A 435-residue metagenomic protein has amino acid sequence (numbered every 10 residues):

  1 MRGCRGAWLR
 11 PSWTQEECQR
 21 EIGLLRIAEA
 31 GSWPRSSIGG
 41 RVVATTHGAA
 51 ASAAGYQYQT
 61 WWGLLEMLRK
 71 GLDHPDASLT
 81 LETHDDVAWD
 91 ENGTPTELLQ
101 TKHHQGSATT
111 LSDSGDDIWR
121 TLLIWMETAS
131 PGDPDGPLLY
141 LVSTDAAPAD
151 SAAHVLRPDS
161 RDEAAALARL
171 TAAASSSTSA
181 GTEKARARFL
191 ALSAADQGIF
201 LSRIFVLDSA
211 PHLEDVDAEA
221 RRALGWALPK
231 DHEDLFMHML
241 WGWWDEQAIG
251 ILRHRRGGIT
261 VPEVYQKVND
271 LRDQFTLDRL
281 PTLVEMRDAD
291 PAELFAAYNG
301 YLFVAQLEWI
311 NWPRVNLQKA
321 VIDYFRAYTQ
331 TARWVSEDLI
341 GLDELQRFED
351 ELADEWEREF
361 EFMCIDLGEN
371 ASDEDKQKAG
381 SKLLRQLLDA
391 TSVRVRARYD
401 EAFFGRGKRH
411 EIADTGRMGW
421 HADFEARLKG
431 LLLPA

Functional and structural regions predicted by a protein language model:
P11-E17, L25: Glycine-centered signal
E21-A50, H103-V393, A397: Acidic metal-coordinating catalytic centers involved in nucleic-acid phosphodiester chemistry
S52-A53, Q57-L123: Catalytic centers of nucleases
D389-A435: Hydrophobic, glycine-enriched assembly/anchoring segments
